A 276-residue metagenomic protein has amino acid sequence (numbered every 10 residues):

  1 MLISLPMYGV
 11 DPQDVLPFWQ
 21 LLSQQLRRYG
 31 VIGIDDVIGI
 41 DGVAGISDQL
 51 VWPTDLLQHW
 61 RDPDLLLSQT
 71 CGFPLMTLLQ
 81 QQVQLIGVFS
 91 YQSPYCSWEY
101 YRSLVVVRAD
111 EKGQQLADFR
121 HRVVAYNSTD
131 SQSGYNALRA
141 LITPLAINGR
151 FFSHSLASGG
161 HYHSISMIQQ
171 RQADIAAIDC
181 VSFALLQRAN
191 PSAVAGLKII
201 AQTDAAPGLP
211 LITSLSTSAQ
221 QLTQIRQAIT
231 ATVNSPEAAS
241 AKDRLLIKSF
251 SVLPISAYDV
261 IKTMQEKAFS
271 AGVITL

Functional and structural regions predicted by a protein language model:
M1-Q82, Y91, W98-Y101, E237-L276: N-terminal hydrophobic or amphipathic helices and topogenic motifs
L2-Q25, W98-I165, A239-D259: Bilobed "Venus flytrap"/periplasmic-binding protein-like clamshell domains and structurally analogous long
Y29, A146-R150, N190-A193: Short helix-capping segments at alpha-helix termini
W60, F119, I168-Q169: Hydrophobic residues within well-ordered alpha-helices
T70-Q80, Q169, D174-V194: A ligand-binding cleft/hinge motif common to bilobed small-molecule-binding domains
G87, Y95, E99-L104, P191-Q227 (+1 more regions): Periplasmic-binding protein-like
V123, S164, A173-A176, L209: Conserved active-site beta-strand-loop modules that form the wall/rim of enzyme catalytic pockets and either contain
H154, H163, P207, A231 (+1 more regions): Surface-exposed, charge/polar-rich loops and edge strands
